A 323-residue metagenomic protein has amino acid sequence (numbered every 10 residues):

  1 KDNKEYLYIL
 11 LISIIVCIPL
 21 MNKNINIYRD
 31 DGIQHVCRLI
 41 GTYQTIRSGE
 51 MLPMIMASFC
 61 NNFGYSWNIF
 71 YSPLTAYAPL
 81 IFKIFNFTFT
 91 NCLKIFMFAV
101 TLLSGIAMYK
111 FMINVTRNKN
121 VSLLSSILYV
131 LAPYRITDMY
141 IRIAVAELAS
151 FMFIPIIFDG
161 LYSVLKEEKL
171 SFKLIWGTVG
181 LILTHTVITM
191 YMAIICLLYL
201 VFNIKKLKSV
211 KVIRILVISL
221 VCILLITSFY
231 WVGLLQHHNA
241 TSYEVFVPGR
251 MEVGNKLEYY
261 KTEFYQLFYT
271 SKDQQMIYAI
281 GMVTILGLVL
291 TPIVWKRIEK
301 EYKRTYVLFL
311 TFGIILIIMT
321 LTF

Functional and structural regions predicted by a protein language model:
K1-F323: Membrane-embedded transmembrane-helix bundle of lipid-linked glycan/lipid transferases
